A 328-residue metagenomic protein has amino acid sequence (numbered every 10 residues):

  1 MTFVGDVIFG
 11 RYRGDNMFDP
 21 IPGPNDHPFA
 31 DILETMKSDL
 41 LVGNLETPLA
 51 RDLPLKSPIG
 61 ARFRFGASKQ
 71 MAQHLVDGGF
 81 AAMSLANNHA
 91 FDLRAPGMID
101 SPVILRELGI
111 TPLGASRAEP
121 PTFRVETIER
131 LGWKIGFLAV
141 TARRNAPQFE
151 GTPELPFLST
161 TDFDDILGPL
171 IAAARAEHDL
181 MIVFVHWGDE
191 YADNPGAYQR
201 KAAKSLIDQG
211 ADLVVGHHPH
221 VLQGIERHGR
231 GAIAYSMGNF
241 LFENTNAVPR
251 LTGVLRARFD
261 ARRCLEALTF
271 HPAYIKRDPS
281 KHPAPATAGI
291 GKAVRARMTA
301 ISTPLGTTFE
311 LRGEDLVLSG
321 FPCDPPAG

Functional and structural regions predicted by a protein language model:
M1-G328: Acidic, metal/ion-coordinating pockets
